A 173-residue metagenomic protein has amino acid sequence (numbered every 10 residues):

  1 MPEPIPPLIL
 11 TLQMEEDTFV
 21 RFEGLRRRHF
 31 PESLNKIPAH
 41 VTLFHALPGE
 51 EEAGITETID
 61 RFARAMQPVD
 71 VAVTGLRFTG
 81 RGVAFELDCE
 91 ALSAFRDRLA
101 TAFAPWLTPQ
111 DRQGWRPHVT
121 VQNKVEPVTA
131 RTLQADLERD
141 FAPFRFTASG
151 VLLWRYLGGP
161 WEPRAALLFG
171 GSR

Functional and structural regions predicted by a protein language model:
M1-R173: Histidine-dependent nucleotide/RNA phosphoesterase domain, centered on the 2H-phosphoesterase fold with its duplicated
